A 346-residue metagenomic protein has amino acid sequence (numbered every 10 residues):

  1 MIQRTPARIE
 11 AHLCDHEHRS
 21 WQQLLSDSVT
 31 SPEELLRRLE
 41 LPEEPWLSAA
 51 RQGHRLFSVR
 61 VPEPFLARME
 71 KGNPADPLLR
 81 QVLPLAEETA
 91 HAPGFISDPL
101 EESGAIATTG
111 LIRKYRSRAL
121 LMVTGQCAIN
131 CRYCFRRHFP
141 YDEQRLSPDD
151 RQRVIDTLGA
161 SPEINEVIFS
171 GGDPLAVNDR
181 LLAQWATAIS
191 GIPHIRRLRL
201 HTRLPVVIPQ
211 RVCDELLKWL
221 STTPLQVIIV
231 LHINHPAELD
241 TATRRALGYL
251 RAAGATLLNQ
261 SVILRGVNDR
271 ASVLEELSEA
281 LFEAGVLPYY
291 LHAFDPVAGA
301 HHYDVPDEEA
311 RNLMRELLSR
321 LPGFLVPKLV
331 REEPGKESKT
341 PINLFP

Functional and structural regions predicted by a protein language model:
M1-R113: Flexible, acidic/Gly-rich N-terminal and inter-domain linker regions that tether and position cofactor-handling modules
F65, C131, Y289: Conserved, mostly hydrophobic/aromatic
I106-T109, A119-M122, R153-G159: Short, charged beta->alpha transition segments
R113-P148, L200: Canonical Radical SAM [4Fe-4S] cluster-binding loop centered on the CxxxCxxC motif and its immediate flanking residues
Q152-E166, L175-L321: Conserved AdoMet/S-adenosylmethionine-binding subsite of the radical SAM
P174-L175, P205, P334-K339: Short, internal active-site loops enriched in acidic
R311-P346: C-terminal accessory regions of radical SAM enzymes
